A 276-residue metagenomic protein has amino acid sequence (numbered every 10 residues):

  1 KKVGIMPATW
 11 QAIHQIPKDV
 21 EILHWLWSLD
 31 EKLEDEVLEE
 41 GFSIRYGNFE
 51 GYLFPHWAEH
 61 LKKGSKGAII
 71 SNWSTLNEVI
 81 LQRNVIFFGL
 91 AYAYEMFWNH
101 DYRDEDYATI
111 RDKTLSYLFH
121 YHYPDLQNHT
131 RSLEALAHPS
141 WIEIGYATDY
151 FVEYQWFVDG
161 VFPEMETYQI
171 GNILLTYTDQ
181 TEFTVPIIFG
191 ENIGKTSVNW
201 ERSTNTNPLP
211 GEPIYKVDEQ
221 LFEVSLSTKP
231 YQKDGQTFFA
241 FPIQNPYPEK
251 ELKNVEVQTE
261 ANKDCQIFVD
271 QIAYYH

Functional and structural regions predicted by a protein language model:
K1, Y46, I69-I70, E143 (+2 more regions): A structural signal for short, well-ordered beta-strand segments and their strand-loop junctions that often border
K1-H129: Substrate-binding groove of N-acetylhexosamine-processing glycoside hydrolases
T130-W141, D149-V152, F157-M165, Q169-G171 (+3 more regions): Beta-sandwich interaction modules
T178-Q180: Glycine-centered tight beta-turn/hairpin loop motif at sheet-sheet or coil-to-beta transitions
